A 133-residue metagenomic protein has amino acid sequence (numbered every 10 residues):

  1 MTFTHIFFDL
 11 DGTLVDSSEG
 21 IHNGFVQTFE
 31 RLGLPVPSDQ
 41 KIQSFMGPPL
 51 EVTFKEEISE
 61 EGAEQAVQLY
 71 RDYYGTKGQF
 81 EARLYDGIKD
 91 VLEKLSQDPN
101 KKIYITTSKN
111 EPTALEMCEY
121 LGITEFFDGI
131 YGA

Functional and structural regions predicted by a protein language model:
T2-T4, T76-I105, E111-L115: Short, acidic loop-to-helix structural element flanking the phosphoryl-transfer center in phosphate-processing enzymes
F3-D86: N-terminal helical cap/lid subdomain that shapes the substrate entry/recognition surface in HAD-like hydrolases
S18-E19, P48, K89, S108-E111 (+1 more regions): Alpha-helix N-cap/helix-start capping motif
G24-Q27, D39, G62, A66 (+4 more regions): A generic structural signal for ordered secondary structure
F25, F54, I88, A114-C118 (+1 more regions): Hydrophobic packing residues within well-ordered alpha-helices of enzyme cores
E30-P35, G62, D98-N100, G122-F126: Short helix-capping segments at alpha-helix termini
F45, T106-S108, A133: Structural motif
F80-E81, N110-A133: Substrate-recognition "cap/lid" segment bordering the active-site pocket of phosphatases
